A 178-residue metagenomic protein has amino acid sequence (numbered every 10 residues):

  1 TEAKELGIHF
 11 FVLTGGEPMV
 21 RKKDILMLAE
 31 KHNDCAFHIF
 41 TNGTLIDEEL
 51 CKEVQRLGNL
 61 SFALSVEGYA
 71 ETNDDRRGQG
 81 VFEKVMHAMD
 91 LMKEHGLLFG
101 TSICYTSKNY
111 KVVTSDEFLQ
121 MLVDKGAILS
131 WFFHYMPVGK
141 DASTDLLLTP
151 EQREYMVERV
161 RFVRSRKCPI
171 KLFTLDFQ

Functional and structural regions predicted by a protein language model:
E2-T14, R21-H134: Radical SAM/AdoMet-radical enzyme domain recognition
E17, R77, D145-L148: Pocket-edge positions in alpha/beta enzyme catalytic cores
P18-M19, V138: Gly/Ser/Thr-rich loops at beta-strand to alpha-helix junctions that form or flank small-molecule/cofactor-binding
Y135-Q178: A C-terminal junction/extension of Radical SAM enzymes
